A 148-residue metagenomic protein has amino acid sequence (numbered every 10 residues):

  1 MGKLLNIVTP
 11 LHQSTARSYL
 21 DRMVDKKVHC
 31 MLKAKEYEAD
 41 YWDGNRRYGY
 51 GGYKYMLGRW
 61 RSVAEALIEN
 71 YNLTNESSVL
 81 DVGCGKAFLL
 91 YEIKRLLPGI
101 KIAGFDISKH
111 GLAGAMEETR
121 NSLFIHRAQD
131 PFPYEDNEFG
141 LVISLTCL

Functional and structural regions predicted by a protein language model:
M1-L32: N-terminal auxiliary segments of SAM/dcSAM-dependent transferases
N45-R59: Class I SAM-dependent methyltransferase Rossmann-like catalytic core, especially the SAM/SAH-binding loop
L57-T74: Conserved alpha-helix/loop element of class I SAM-dependent methyltransferases that forms part of the SAM/SAH-binding
E76-G85: Conserved class I S-adenosyl-L-methionine
F88-P131: Class I SAM-dependent methyltransferase SAM/SAH-binding core
P131-N137: Short amphipathic alpha-helix with an adjacent loop that forms part of the alpha/beta core around
I143: A conserved beta-strand element that flanks and buttresses the S-adenosyl-L-methionine
C147: Hydrophobic adenine-recognition pocket in adenosine-nucleotide-binding enzymes
